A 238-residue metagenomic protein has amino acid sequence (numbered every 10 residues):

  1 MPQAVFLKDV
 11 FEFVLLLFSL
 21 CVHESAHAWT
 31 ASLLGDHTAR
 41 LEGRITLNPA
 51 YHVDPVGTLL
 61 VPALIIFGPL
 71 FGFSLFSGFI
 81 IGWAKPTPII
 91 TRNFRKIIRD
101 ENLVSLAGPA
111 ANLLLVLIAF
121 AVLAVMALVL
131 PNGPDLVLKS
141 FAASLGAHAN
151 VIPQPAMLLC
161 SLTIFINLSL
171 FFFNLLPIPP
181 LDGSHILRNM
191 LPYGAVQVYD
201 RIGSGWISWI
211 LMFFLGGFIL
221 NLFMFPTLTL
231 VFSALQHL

Functional and structural regions predicted by a protein language model:
M1-L238: Hydrophobic transmembrane alpha-helices and their immediate loop junctions in multi-pass integral membrane proteins
